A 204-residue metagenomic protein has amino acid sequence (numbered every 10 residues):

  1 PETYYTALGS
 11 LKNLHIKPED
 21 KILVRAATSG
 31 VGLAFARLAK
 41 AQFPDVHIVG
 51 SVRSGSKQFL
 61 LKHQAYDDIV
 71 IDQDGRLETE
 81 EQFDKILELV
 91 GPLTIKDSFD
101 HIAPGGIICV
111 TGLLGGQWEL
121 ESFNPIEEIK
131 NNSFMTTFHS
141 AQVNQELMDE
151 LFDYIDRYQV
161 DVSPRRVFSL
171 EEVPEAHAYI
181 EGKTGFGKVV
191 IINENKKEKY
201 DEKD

Functional and structural regions predicted by a protein language model:
P1-Q73: Mid-domain Rossmann-like dinucleotide-binding core that forms the NAD(H)/NADP(H) cofactor-binding site
A7, L151, V173-A176, I191: Non-catalytic, hydrophobic alpha-helical segments
K17, F43, A103, K130 (+1 more regions): Short conserved AdoMet
L61, L93-V160, N193-E202: Glycine-rich phosphate-binding loop and adjacent beta-alpha segment of Rossmann(oid) nucleotide-cofactor-binding
D74-E78, L93-D97, L147, E172-E175: Short acidic active-site motifs
E78-I86: A short acidic, Gly/Pro-enriched loop at the edge of an enzyme's catalytic core that lines a small-molecule cofactor
I86-L87, C109: N-terminal Rossmann-like NAD(P) cofactor-binding module of classical short-chain dehydrogenase/reductase
R157-R166, E175-D204: C-terminal capping/lid region of NAD(P)-dependent oxidoreductase domains
